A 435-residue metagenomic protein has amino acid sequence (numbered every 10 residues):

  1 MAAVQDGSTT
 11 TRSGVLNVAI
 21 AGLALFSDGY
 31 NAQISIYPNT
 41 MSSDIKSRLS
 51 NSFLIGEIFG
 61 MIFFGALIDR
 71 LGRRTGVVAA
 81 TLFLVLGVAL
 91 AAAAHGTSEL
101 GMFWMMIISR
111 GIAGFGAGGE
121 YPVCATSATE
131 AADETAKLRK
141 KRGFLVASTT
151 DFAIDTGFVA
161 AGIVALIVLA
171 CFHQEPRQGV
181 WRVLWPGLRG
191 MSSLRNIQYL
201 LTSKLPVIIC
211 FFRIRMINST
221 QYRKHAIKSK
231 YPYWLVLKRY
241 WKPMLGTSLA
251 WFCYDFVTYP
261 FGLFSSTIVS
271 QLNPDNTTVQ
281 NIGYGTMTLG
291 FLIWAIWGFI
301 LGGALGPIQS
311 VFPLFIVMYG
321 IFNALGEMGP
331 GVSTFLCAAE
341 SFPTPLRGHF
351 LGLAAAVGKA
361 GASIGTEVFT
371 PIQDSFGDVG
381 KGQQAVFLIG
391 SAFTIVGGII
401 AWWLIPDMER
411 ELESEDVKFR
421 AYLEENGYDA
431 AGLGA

Functional and structural regions predicted by a protein language model:
M1-A435: Transmembrane-helix signature of 12-pass secondary carriers
